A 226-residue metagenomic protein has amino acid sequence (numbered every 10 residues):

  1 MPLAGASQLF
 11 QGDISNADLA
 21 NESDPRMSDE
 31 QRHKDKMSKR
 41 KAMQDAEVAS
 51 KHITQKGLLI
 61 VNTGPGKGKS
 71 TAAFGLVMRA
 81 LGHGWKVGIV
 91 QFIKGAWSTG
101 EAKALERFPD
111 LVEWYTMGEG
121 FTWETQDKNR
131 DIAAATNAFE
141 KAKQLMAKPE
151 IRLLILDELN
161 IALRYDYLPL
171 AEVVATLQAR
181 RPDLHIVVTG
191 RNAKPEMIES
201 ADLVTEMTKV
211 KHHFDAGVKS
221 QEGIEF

Functional and structural regions predicted by a protein language model:
A4-A6, A17-A20: Ala/Thr-enriched low-complexity intrinsically disordered regions
L9: Cationic, low-complexity basic patches in intrinsically disordered or flexible, solvent-exposed regions
D18-L58: Extreme N-terminal, non-catalytic leader segments that precede Walker-type/kinase nucleotide-binding cores
R26-H33, T122, Q144-A147, L159-F226: Replace "adjacent to P-loop NTPase cores in ATP/GTP-dependent enzymes" with "adjacent to NTP-binding cores
I60-A147: Conserved P-loop
I155: Glycine-rich phosphate-binding loops of nucleotide-dependent enzymes
